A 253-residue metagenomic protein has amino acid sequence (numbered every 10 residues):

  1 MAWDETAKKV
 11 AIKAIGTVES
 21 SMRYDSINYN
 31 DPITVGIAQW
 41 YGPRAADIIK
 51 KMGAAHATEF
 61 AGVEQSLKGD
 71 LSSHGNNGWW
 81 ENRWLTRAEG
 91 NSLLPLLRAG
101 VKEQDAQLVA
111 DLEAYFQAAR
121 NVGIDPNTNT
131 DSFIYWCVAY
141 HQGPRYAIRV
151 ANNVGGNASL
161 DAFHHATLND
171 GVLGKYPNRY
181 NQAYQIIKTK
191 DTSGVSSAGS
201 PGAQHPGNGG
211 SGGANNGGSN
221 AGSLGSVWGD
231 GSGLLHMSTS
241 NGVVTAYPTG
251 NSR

Functional and structural regions predicted by a protein language model:
M1-P126, D131-P248, S252: Cell-wall polysaccharide-cleaving catalytic domain and substrate-binding groove, primarily in peptidoglycan/chitin
